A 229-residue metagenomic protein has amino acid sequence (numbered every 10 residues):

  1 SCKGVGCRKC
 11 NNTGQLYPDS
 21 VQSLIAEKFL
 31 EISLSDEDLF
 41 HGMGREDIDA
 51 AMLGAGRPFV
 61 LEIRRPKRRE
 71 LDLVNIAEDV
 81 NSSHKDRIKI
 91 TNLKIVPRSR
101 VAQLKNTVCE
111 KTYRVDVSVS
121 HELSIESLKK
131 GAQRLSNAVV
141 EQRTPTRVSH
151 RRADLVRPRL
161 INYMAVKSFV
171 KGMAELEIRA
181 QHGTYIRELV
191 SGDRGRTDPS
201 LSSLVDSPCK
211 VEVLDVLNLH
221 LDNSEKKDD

Functional and structural regions predicted by a protein language model:
S1-D229: Non-catalytic RNA-recognition surface used by pseudouridine synthases
